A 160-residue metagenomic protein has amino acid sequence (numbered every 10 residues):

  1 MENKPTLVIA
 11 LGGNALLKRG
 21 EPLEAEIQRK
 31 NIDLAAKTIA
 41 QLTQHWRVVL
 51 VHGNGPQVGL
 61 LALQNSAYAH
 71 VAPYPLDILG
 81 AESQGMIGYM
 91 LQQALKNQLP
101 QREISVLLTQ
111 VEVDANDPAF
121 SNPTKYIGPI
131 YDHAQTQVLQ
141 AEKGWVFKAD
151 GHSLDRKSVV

Functional and structural regions predicted by a protein language model:
M1-V51, L60-A62, S66: N-terminal glycine-/serine-/threonine-rich phosphate-binding loop
A15-L16, P22, Q57, P75-I78 (+1 more regions): Residue-level preference for alpha-helix termini and adjacent loops
A15-L17, G55-G59, E112-N116: Short, active-site-adjacent cap segments at secondary-structure transitions
H52-N54, L108: Glycine-rich, histidine-containing beta strand-loop boundary motifs that form or position
A67-V160: Ligand-binding beta-strand-loop-alpha-helix segment within the catalytic cores of soluble metabolic enzymes
